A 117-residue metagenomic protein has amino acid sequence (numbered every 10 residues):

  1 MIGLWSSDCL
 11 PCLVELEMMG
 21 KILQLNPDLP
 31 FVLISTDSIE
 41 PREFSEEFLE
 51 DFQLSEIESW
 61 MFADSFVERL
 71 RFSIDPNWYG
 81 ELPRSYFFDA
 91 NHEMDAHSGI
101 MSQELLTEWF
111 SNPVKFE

Functional and structural regions predicted by a protein language model:
M1-L10, V32: Short active-site neighborhood of thiol/selenol oxidoreductases, capturing the structured segment around
W5-S6, S35-S38, M61-A63, M101: A mature extracytoplasmic/lumenal domain signature
S7-V14, R84: C-type cytochrome heme c attachment motif
C12, S38, R42, D75-W78 (+2 more regions): Solvent-exposed, acidic/flexible segments
L13-Q53, F66-L70: Structural microenvironment flanking redox-active thiols in thiol-disulfide oxidoreductases
L25, L82-E117: Thiol-/selenol-based redox modules, centered on thioredoxin-like and closely related oxidoreductase domains
L49-L82: Short, internal strand/loop/helix patches that form the active-site neighborhood or redox-interaction surface
